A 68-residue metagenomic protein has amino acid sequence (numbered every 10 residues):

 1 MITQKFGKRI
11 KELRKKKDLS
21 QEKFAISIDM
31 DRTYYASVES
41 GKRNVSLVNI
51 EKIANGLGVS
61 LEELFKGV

Functional and structural regions predicted by a protein language model:
M1-K16: A short, Lys/Arg-rich alpha-helix, primarily the initiator
I10, Q21, R32, L47-I50: Helix-turn-helix DNA-binding elements, focusing on the entry/boundary residues of the two helices that contact DNA
K15, I26, N55: Alpha-helical residues within the helix-turn-helix
D18-S37: Short alpha-helical DNA-recognition segment
N49-E63: DNA major-groove recognition helix of helix-turn-helix/homeodomain DNA-binding modules
F65-V68: Short amphipathic recognition helices of helix-turn-helix/homeodomain-type DNA-binding modules
